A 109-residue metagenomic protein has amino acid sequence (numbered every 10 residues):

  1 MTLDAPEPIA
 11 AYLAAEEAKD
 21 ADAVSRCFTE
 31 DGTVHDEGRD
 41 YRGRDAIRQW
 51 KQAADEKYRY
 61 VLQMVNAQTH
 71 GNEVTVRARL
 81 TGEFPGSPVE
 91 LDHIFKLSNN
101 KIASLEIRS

Functional and structural regions predicted by a protein language model:
M1-R26: Short, low-complexity N-terminal intrinsically disordered segments enriched in polar/charged residues
A11-Y12, A23-C27, I47-R48, Y58 (+1 more regions): Residue-level detection of beta-strand scaffold positions
A18-A21, E37, P85: Alpha-helix boundary/capping and short turn/kink residues
R26, R39, G82: Flexible, active-site-adjacent loop/turn segments at secondary-structure boundaries
D31-R42: A short gly/proline-enriched turn/hairpin at secondary-structure junctions
H35, R48-S109: A beta-strand edge to alpha-helix "cap/lid" segment located at domain peripheries
Y41-Q49: Short beta-edge strand/loop motif at the mouth of beta-sheet-based domains
